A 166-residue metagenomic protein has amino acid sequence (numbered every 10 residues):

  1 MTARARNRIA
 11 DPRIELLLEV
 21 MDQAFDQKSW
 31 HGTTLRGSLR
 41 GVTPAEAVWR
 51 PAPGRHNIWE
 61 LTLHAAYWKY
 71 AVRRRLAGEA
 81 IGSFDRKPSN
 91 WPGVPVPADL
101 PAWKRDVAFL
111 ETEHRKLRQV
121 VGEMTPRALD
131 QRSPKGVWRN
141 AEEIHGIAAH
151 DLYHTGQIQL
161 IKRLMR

Functional and structural regions predicted by a protein language model:
M1-G32, R36-L39, P44-G93, R132-R166: Short, contiguous alpha-helical
P92-Q131, E142-I147: Acidic/histidine-rich alpha-helical segments that form the ligand environment of transition-metal centers
